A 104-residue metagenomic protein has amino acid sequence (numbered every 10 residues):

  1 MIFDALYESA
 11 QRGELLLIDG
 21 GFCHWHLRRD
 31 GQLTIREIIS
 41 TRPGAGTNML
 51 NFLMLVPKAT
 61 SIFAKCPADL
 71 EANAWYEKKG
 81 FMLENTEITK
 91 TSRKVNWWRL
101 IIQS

Functional and structural regions predicted by a protein language model:
M1, L15-I18, M49-K58: Alpha-helix C-terminal capping segments
M1-L17, F22-H24: Active-site rim helix/loop that mediates acceptor-substrate recognition in acyltransferases
G13, R93-R99: Short hydrophobic/aromatic beta-strand or adjacent loop that forms the aromatic wall/cage of a ligand/substrate-binding
H26-R42, A64-K65: Conserved acetyl-CoA binding element of GNAT-fold acetyltransferases
I35, L53-P57, A72: Short hydrophobic clusters on alpha-helical segments that form packing/core surfaces in small helical domains
S40-V56, K78: Conserved acetyl-CoA-binding loop-helix of GNAT-fold acetyltransferases
L55-A68: Conserved GNAT acetyl-CoA-binding A-motif
A68-K94: Conserved active-site alpha-helix within GNAT-family acetyltransferase domains
